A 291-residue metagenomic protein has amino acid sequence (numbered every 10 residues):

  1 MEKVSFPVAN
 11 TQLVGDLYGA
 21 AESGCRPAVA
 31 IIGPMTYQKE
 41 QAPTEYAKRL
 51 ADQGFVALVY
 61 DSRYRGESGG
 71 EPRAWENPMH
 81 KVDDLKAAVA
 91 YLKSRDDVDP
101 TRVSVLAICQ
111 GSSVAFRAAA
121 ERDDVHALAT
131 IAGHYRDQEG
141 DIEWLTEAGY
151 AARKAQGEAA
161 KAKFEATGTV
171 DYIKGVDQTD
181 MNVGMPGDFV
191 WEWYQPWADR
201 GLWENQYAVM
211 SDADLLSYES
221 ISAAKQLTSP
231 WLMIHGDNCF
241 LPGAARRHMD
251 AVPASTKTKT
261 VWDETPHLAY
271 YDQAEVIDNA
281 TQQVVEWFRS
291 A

Functional and structural regions predicted by a protein language model:
M1-G24: N-terminal cap/lid segment of alpha/beta-hydrolase-fold proteins
M35-K48, S62, A244-A245: The serine-hydrolase catalytic nucleophile loop
K39, R65-P100, A274-N279: Catalytic nucleophile-loop/oxyanion-hole region of alpha/beta-hydrolase and closely related hydrolase-like folds
R49-G69: Conserved alpha/beta-hydrolase
D97-C109: Alpha/beta-hydrolase fold nucleophile elbow
F116-P196: Alpha/beta-hydrolase-fold enzymes
L227, M233-H235: Short beta-strand/loop motif that positions the catalytic acidic residue of the alpha/beta-hydrolase fold
D263-A291: Catalytic active-site module of serine/aspartate enzymes centered on a nucleophile-bearing elbow/loop
